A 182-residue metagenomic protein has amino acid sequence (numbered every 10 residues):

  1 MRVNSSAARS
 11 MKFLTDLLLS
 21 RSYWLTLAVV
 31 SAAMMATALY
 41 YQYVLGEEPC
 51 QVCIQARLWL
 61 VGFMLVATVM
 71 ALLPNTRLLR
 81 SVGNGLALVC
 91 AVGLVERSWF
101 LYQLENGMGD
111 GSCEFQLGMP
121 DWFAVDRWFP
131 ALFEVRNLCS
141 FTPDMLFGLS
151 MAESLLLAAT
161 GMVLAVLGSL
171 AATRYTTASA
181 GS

Functional and structural regions predicted by a protein language model:
R2-L19: Short, Lys/Arg-rich, polar N-terminal cytosolic tail immediately upstream of the first transmembrane signal-anchor
V3, K12, T176-S182: Short, charged juxtamembrane terminal tails flanking transmembrane helices
D16-V29, N75-V95, L164: Interfacial segments of alpha-helical transmembrane regions
A33-Q42, V92-M108, V125: C-terminal TM-helix exit segments that contain a strictly Trp-centered aromatic cap at the helix terminus
E47-R57, G83, S112-E114: Non-cytosolic membrane-interface motifs at loop->transmembrane helix junctions
V52-G62, F129-F133, L146-G161: Membrane-interface loop-to-helix entry segments
T68-T76, L164-R174: Structural signal for the C-terminal ends of transmembrane alpha-helices and the immediately following loop
E105-A152: Extracytosolic (periplasmic/ER-lumenal) interhelical loops and adjacent juxtamembrane/interface segments of multi-pass
